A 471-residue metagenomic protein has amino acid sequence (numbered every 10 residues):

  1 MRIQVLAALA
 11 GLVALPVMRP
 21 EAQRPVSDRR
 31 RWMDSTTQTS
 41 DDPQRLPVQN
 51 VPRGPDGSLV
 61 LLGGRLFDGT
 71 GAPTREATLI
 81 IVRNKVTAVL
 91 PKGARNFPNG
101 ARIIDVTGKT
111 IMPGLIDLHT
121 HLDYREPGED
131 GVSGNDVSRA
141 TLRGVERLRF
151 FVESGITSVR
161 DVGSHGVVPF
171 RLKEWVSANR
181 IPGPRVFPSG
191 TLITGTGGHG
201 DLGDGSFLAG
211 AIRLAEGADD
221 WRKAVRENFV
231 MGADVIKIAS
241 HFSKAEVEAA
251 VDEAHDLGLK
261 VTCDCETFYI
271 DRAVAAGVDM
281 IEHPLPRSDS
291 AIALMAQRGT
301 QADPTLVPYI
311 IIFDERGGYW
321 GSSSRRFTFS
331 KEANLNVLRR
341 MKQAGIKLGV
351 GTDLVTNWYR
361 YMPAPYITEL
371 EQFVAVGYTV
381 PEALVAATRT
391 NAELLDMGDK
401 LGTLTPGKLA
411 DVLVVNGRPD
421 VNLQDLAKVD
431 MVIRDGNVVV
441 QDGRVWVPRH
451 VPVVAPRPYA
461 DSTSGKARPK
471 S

Functional and structural regions predicted by a protein language model:
A22-D56, R457-S471: N-terminal pre-domain segments of enzymes
P43-G57, L66, T70-M112: Histidine-rich, glycine-flanked metal-binding segment
K109-W175, T196-H199, G203-S206, A273-A276: Metal-associated gating/positioning segment near the N- to mid-region
E126-E129, P169, D271-G277, P308-G321 (+5 more regions): Histidine/acidic-residue-rich catalytic or RNA/ligand-binding cores of hydrolases and nuclease-related proteins
N135, E332-R418: His/Asp/Glu-enriched, well-ordered alpha-helical/loop segment that forms or immediately abuts the divalent-metal
G144-P169, P184-T191, M231-H241, K260 (+3 more regions): Divalent metal-dependent hydrolysis catalytic cores, especially in the metallo-beta-lactamase
I238-A333, L354-W358, G377-T379, E393-L395 (+2 more regions): Active-site core of metal-dependent hydrolases
P406-H450: C-terminal cap of metal-dependent C-N hydrolases
